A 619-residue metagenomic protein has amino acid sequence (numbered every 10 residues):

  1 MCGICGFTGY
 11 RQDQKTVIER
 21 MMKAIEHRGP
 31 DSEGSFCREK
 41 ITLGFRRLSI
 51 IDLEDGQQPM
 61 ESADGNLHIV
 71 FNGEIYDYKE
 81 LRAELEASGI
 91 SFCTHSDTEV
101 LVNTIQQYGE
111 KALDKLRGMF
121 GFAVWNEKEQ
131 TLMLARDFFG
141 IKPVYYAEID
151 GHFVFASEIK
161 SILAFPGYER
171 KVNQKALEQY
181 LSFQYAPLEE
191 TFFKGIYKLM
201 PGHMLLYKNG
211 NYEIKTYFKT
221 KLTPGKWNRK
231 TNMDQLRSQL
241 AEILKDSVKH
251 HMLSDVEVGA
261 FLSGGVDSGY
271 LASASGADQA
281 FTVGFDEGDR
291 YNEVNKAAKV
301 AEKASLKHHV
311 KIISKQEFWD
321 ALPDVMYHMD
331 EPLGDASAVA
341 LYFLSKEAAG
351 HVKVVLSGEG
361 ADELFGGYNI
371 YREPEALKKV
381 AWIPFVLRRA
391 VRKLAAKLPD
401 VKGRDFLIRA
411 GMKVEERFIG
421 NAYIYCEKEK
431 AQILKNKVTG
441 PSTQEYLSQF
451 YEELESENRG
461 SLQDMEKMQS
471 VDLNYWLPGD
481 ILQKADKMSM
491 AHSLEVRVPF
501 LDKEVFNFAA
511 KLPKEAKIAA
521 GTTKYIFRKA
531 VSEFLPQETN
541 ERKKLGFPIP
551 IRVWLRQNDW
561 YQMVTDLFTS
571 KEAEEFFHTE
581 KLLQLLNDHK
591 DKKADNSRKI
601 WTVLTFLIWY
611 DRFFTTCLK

Functional and structural regions predicted by a protein language model:
M1-I4, G195-M200, N211, S337 (+3 more regions): Adenosyl-5′-phosphate
M1-M329, L341, S345, S532-E533 (+1 more regions): Cysteine-centered catalytic environments shared across enzyme families
T16, V172, Q235, Q239 (+22 more regions): Generic recognition of stable, solvent-exposed alpha-helical segments in well-folded globular domains
T131-M133, K142-P143, L163, E363-G367 (+2 more regions): Short catalytic/ligand-binding loop motif for oxyanion handling, primarily in non-cytosolic enzymes, centered on
L132, R404-F406: Conserved beta-loop-beta connector loops within the AMP-binding
P323-Y327, R372-E373, W554-R556: Short low-complexity, flexible loop/linker segments enriched in glycine and/or proline with clustered acidic
L333-D335: Acceptor-substrate binding/catalytic loop of class I
F343-K402, W476, I481, A485-V505: Active-site adenylate/phosphate-handling loop in enzymes that bind or generate adenylated species
